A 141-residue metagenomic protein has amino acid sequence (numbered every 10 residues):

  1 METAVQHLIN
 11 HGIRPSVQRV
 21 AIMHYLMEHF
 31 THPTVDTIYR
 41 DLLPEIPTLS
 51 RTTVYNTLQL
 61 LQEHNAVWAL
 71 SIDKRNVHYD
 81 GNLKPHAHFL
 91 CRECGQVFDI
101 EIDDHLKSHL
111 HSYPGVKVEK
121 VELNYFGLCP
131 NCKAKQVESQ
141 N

Functional and structural regions predicted by a protein language model:
M1-G12: Short, Lys/Arg-enriched N-terminal segment that forms or immediately precedes the first helix of a structured domain
P15-V17: Short helix-coil-helix linker/hinge
V20-Y25: Pre-recognition alpha-helix immediately N-terminal to the DNA-recognition helix within helix-turn-helix or winged-helix
H29-T34: Short capping segments at the starts of secondary-structure elements
T37-I46: DNA-recognition alpha helix
V54-H64: Basic amphipathic alpha-helical segments that dock to polyanions
E63-N141: Non-DNA-binding regulatory cores of transcription-related proteins, predominantly C-terminal effector-binding
